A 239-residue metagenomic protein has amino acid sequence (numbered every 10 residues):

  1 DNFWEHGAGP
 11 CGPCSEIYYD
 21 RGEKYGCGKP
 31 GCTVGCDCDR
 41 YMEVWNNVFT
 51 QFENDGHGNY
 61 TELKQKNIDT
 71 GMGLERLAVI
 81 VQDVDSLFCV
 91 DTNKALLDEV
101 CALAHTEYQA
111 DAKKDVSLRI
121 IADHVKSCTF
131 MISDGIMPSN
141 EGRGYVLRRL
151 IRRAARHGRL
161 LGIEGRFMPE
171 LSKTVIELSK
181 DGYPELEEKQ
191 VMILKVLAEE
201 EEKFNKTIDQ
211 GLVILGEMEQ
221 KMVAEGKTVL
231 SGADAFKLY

Functional and structural regions predicted by a protein language model:
D1-T174, L178-S179, Y183-P184, E200-T228: Structured aminoacyl-transfer and RNA-binding surfaces used for tRNA recognition/handling in the translation apparatus
V223-Y239: Terminal appendage regions of diverse proteins
